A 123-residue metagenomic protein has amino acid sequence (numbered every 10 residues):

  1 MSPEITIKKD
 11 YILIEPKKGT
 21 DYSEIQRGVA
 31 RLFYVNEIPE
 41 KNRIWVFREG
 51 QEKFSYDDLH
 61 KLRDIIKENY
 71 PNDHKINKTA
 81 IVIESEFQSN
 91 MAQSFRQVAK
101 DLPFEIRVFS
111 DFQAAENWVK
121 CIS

Functional and structural regions predicted by a protein language model:
M1-S123: Amphipathic, Lys/Arg-enriched alpha-helical "gate/interface" segment within cytosolic domains that mediates
